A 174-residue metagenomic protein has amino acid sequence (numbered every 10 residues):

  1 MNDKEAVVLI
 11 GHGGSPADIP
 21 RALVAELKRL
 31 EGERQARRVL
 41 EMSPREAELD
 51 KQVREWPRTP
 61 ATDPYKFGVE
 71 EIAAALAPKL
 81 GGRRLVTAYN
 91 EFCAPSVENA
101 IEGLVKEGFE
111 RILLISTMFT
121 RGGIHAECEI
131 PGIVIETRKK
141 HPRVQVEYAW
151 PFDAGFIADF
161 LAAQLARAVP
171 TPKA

Functional and structural regions predicted by a protein language model:
M1-A174: Active-site-proximal alpha-helix that buttresses catalytic centers in soluble enzyme cores
